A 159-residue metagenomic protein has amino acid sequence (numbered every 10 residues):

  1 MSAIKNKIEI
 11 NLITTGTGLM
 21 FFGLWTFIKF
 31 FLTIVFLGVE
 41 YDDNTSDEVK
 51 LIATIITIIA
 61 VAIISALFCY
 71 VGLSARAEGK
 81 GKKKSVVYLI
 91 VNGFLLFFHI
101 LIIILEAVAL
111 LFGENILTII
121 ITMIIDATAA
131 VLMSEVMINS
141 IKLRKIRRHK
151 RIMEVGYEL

Functional and structural regions predicted by a protein language model:
M1-F36, S46-L51, E158-L159: Cytosolic juxtamembrane helix and N-cap/initiation of the first transmembrane helix
I4-N6, C69-K84, A130-L159: Cytosolic juxtamembrane helix at the C-terminal end of the final transmembrane segment
K7, T45, K83-V87, G113-I120: Alpha-helical rod/repeat scaffolding segments in eukaryotic adaptors/tethers and long-chain four-helix cytokines
T15-G23, F98, I102-I146: Alpha-helical membrane-associated segments of multi-pass integral membrane proteins
K29-E40, I102-A109: Helix-to-loop junction signature of class
E40-V61, I120-I124: Transmembrane alpha-helix entry/boundary detector in multi-pass membrane proteins
A53-V71, F98, D126-A129: Generic alpha-helical transmembrane segments
L67-H99, I103: Loop-to-transmembrane helix junctions at the membrane interface
